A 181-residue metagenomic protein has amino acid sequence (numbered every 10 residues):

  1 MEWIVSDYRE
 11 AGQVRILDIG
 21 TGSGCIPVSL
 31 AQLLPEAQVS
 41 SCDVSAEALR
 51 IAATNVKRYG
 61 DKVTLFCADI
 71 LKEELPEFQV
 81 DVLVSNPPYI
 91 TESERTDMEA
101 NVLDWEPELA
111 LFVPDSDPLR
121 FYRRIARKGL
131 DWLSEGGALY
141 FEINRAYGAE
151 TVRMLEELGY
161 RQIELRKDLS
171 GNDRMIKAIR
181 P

Functional and structural regions predicted by a protein language model:
M1-D97: Conserved SAM/SAH cofactor-binding pocket of Class I
E2, E106, E142: Acidic-residue sensor for enzyme active/binding pockets
A11, L34, G60, E106 (+2 more regions): Short, well-ordered coil/turn elements that cap or connect secondary structure elements
I26, A52, N86, V102 (+3 more regions): Residue-level signal for inorganic ion chemistry
R58, M98-V102, E157-L158: Glycine-rich, phosphate-binding/catalytic loops in enzymes
Y89-R120: Mobile active-site "lid"/loop adjacent to the S-adenosyl-L-methionine
S93, R180-P181: Short loop segments at secondary-structure junctions
D115-I179: Conserved Class I SAM-dependent methyltransferase catalytic core
